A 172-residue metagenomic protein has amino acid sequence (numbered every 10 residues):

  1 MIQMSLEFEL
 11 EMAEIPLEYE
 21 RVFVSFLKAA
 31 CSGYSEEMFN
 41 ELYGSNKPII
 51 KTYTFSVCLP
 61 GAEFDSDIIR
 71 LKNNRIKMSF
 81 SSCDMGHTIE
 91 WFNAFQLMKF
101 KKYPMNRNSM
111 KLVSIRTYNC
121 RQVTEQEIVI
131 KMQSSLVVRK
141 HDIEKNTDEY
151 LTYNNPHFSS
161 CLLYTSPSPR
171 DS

Functional and structural regions predicted by a protein language model:
M1-L59: N-terminal ordered "arm"
I2-M4, R21, K72-I76, Q126-I128: Residues at beta-strand starts and edge strands
L10, F80-S82, M132-L136: Short, structured patches in soluble enzyme cores that scaffold and shape functional sites
K47-E90: Long, hydrophobic/aromatic-enriched structural stretches that serve as scaffold segments
K77-Q126: Acidic, low-complexity central loop/insert segments
I115-N155: Surface-exposed beta-loop interaction hotspot
S159-L162: RNA substrate-binding interface of SAM-dependent RNA methyltransferases
Y164-D171: Conserved small/polar residues in nucleotide/adenosyl-binding loops
